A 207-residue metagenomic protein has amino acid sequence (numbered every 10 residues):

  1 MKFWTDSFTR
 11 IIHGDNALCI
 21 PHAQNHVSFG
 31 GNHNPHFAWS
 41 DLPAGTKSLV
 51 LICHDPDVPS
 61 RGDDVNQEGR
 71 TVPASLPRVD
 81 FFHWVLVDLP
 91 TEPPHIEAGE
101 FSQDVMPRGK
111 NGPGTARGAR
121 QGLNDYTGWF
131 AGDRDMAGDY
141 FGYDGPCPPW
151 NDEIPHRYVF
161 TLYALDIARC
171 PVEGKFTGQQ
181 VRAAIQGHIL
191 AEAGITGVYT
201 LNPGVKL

Functional and structural regions predicted by a protein language model:
M1-L207: N-terminus-centered regions that define maturation/targeting leaders and the start of the first functional domain
